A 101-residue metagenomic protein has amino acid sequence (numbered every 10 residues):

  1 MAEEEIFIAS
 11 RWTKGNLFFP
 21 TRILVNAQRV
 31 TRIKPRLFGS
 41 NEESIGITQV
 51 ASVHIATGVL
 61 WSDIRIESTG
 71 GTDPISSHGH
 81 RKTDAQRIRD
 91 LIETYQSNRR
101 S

Functional and structural regions predicted by a protein language model:
M1-N16, V25, T31-I33, S40-S101: Acidic, Ser/Thr- and proline-rich intrinsically disordered linker/docking segments of eukaryotic scaffolds
